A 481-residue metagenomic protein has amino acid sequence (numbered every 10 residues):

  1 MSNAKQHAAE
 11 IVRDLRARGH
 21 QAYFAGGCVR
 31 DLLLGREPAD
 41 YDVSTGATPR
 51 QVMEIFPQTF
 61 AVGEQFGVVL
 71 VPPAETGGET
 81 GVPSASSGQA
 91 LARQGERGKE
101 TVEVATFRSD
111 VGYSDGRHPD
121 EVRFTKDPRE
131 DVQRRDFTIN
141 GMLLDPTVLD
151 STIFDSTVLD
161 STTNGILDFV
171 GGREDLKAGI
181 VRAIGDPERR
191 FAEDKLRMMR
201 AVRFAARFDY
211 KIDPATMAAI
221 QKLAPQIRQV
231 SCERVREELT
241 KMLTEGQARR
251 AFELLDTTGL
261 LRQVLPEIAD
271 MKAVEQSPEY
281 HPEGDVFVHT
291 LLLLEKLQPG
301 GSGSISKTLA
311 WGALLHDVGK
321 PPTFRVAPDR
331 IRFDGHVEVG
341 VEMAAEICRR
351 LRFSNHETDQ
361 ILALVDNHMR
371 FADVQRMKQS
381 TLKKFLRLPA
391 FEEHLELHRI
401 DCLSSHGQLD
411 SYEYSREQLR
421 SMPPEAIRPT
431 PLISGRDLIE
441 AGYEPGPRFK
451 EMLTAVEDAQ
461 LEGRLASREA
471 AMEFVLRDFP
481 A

Functional and structural regions predicted by a protein language model:
M1-A481: Catalytic cores of the polymerase beta-like nucleotidyltransferase superfamily and closely associated nucleotide
